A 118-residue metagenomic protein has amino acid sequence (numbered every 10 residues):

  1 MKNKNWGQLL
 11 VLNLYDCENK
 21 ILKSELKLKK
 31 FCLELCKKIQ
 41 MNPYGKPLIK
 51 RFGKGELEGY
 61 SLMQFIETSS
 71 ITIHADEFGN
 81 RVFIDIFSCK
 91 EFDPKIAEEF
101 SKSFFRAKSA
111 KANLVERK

Functional and structural regions predicted by a protein language model:
M1-K118: Polybasic/polar functional segments that serve as interface/processing modules
